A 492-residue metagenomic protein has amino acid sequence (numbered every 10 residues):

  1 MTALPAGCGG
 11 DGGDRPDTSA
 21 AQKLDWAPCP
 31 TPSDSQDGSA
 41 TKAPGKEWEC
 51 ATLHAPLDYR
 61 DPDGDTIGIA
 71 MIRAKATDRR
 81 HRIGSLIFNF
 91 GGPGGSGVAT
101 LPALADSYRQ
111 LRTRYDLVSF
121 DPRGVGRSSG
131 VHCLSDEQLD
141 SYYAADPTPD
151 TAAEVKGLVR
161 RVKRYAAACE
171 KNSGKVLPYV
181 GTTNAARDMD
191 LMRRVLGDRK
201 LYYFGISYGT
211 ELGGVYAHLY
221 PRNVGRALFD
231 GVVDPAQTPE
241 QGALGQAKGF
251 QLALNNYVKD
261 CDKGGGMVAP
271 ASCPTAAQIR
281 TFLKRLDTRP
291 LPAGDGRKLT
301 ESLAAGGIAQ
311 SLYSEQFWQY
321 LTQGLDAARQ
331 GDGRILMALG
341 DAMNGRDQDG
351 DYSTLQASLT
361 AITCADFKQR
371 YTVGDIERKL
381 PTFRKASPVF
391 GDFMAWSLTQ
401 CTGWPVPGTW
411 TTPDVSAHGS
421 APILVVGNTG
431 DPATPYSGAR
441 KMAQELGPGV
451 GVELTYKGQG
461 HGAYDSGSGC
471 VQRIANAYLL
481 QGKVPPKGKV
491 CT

Functional and structural regions predicted by a protein language model:
P5-P147, A153, A277-I279, G403-T409 (+2 more regions): Catalytic-loop region of hydrolases
M71, G447-G462: Catalytic histidine neighborhood in serine/cysteine hydrolases with alpha/beta-hydrolase-type architecture
H132-D146, A217-A277, Q323-Q348: A catalytic-pocket lid/entrance helix-loop region that shapes and gates access to the active site across common
L196-Y208: Alpha/beta-hydrolase fold nucleophile elbow
T275-A421: Alpha/beta-hydrolase fold active-site neighborhood
G419, L424-G427, D431: Short beta-strand/loop motif that positions the catalytic acidic residue of the alpha/beta-hydrolase fold
P432-G438: Conserved alpha/beta-hydrolase "acid-adjacent" motif
Q459-V471: Catalytic histidine-centered segment of alpha/beta-hydrolase-like enzymes
